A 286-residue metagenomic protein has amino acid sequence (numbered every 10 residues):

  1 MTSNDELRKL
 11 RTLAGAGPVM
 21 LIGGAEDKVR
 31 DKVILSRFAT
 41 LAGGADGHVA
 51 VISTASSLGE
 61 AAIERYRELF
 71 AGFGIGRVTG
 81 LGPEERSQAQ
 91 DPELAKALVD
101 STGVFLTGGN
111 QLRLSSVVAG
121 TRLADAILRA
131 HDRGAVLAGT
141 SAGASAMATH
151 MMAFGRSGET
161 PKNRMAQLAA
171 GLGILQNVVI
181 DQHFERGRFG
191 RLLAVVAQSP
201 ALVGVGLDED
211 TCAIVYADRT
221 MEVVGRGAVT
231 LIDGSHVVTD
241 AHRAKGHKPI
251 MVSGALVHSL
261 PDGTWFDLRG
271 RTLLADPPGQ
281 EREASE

Functional and structural regions predicted by a protein language model:
M1-A45, V51, S57-G72, M151-A153 (+1 more regions): C-terminal and late-domain segments of enzyme folds
L21, G103-T107, A138, D181: Structural motif
D46-G47, G76, D100-T102, R133-G134 (+1 more regions): Loop/turn elements at helix/coil->beta-strand transitions in domains of secreted/extracellular proteins
A50, S56-D100, L106, R113: Portal/gating segments that form or line small-molecule/metal binding sites
K96-A97, G120-G134: Catalytic-core regions built around general acid/base machinery
L106-G108, I127-M151: Catalytic nucleophile loop
Q111-T121: Glycine/threonine-rich flexible loop motifs
L112-R113, A144-M147, T230-L231: Short gly/pro/ser/thr-enriched loop/turn and capping motifs at secondary-structure boundaries
